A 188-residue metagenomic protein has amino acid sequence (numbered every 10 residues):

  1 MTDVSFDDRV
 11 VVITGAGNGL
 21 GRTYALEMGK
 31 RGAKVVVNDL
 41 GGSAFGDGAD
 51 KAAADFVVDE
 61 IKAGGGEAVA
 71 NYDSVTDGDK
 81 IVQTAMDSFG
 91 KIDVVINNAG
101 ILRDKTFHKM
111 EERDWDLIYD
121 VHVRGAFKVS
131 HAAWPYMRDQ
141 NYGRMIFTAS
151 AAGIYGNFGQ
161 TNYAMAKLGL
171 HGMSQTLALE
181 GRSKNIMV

Functional and structural regions predicted by a protein language model:
D3-V36: Canonical Rossmann dinucleotide-binding motif of NAD(H)/NADP(H)-dependent dehydrogenases/reductases, specifically
V58, K62, A68-Y72, T76-I92: Conserved amphipathic alpha-helix within the SDR
I61, T106-F107, E111-D116: Substrate-binding pocket helix/loop in short-chain dehydrogenase/reductase
H108, Y155-N162: Active-site loop immediately N-terminal to the catalytic Tyr-X3-Lys motif of short-chain dehydrogenase/reductase
S130, A166: Active-site helix of classical SDR
P135, L179-E180: Alpha-helical segment proximal to the catalytic Tyr-Lys
S150: Residue(s) in the substrate-gating loop at a strand-loop-helix junction that position the organic substrate next
